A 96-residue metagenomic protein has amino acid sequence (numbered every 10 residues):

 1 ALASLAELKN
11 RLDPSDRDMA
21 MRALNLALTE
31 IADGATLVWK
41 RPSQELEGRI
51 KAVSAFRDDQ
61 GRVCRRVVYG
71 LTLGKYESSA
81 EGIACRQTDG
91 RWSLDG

Functional and structural regions predicted by a protein language model:
A1-S43: N-terminal trafficking/processing presequences and adjacent post-cleavage segments of proteins routed to secretion
G34, R62-C64, S79: Extracytoplasmic
V38-R41, R66-T72: Short beta-strand segments that buttress and anchor functional surface loops
W39, S43-V63: Surface-exposed, charged secondary-structure patches
E45-E47, Y76-E81: Short, mixed charged/polar active-site loops that provide acid/base catalysis or chelate metal/phosphate cofactors
I50-F56, V68-Y69, A80-C85: Hydrophobic/aromatic beta-strand elements that line small-molecule binding cavities or substrate pockets in beta-rich
G61, L71-S78: Short, cysteine-centered beta-strand-loop-beta hairpins and adjacent loop/turn segments enriched in charged/polar
Q87-G96: Short beta-strand edge/turn micro-motifs at domain boundaries
